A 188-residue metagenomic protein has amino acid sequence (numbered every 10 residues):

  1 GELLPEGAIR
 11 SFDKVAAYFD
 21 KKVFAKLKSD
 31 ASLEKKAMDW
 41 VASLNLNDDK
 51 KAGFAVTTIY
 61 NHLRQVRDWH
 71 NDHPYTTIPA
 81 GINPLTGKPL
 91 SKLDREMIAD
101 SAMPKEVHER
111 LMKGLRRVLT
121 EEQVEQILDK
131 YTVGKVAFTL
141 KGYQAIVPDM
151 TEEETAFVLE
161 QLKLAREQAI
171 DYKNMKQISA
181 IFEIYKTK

Functional and structural regions predicted by a protein language model:
E2-K188: Charge-rich (acidic/polar
